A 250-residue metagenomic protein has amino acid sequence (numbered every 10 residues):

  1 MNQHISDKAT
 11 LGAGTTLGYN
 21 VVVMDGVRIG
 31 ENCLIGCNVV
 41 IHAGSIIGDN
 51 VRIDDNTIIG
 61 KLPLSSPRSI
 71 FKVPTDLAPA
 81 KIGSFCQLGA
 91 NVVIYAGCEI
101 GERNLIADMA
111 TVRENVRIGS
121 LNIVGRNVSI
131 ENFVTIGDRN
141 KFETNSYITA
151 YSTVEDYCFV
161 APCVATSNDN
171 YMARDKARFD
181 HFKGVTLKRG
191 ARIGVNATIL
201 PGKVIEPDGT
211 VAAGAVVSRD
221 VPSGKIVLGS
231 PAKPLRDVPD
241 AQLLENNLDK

Functional and structural regions predicted by a protein language model:
M1-N2, K250: Long, low-complexity, intrinsically disordered N-terminal extensions of eukaryotic proteins, enriched
N2-S66, I70-L228, K233-P234: Structural signal for interior beta-strand "rungs" in well-ordered beta-sheet cores of soluble enzyme domains
P234-K250: Short, basic/aromatic-enriched C-terminal tail that caps enzymatic domains
